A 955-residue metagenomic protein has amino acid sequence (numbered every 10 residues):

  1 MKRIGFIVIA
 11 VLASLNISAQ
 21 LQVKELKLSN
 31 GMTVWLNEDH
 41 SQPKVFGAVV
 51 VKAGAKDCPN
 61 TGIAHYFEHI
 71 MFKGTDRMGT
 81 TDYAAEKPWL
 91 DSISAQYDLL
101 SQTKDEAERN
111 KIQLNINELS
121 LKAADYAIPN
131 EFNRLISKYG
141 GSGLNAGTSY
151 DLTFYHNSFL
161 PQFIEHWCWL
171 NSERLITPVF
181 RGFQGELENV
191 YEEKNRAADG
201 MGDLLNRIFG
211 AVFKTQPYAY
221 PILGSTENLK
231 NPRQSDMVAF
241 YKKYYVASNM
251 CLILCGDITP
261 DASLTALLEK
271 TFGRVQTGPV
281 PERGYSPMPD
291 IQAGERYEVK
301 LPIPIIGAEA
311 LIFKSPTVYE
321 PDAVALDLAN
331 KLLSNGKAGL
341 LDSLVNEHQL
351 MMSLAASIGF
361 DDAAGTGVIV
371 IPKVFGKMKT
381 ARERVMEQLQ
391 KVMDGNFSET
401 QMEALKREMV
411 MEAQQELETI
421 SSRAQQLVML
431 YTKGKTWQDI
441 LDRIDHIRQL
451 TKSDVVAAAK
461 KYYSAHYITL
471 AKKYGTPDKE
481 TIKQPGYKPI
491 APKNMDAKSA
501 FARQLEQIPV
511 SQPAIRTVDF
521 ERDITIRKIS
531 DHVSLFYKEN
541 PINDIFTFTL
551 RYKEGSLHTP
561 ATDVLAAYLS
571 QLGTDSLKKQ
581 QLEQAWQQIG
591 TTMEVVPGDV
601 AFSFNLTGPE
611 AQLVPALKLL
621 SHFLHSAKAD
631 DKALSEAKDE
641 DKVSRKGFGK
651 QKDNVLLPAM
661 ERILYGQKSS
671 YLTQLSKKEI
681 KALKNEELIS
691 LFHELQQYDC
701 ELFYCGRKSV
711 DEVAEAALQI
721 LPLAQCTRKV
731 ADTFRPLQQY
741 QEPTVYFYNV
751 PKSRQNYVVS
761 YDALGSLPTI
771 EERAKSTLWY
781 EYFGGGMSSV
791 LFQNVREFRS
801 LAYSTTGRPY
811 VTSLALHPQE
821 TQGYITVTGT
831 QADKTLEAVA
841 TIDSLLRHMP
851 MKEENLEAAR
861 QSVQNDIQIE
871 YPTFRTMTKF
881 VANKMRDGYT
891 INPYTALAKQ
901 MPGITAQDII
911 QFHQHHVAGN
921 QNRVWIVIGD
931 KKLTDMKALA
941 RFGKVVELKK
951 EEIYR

Functional and structural regions predicted by a protein language model:
K2-I9: Sec-dependent signal peptide recognition, specifically the positively charged N-region followed immediately by
S14-N16: N-terminal signal peptide c-region/cleavage motif recognized by signal peptidases
A19-T33, C251-I253, T259-P302, G307-A308 (+9 more regions): Proteolytic maturation boundary segments
N37, Q42-D57, I63-Y66, T80-E173 (+17 more regions): M16 family metallopeptidases and their MPP-like homologs
I70-D82: Metal-associated gating/positioning segment near the N- to mid-region
E173-R181, K270-P279, M386-F397, S621-D631 (+4 more regions): A common structural junction motif
Y245, L695-Q696: Flexible, low-complexity linker/tail segments at the boundary of structured domains
